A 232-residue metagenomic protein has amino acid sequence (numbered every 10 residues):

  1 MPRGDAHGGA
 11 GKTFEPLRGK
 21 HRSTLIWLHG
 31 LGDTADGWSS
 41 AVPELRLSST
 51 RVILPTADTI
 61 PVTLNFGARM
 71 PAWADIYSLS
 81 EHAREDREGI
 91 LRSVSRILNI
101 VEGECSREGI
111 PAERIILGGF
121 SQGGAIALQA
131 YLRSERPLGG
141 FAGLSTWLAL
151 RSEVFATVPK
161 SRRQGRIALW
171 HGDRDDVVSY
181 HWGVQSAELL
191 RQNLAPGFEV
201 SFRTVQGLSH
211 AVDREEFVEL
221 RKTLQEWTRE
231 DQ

Functional and structural regions predicted by a protein language model:
P2-R114: Serine-hydrolase catalytic machinery in alpha/beta-hydrolase-like enzymes
D33, F120-G124, R174: Active-site loop->helix "elbow" adjoining a glycine-rich segment at hydrolase catalytic centers
D36, D176-W182, D213: Conserved alpha/beta-hydrolase "acid-adjacent" motif
E44-L47, T157-Q164: Short, conserved loop/helix-junction motifs that constitute active-site signature segments in enzyme catalytic cores
A57-I60, W147, L208: Short beta-to-alpha linker loops that shape the active-site pocket of alpha/beta-hydrolase fold enzymes
E113-K160: Primarily recognizes the serine-hydrolase "nucleophile elbow" in alpha/beta-hydrolase and SGNH/GDSL folds
A168-H171, D175: Short beta-strand/loop motif that positions the catalytic acidic residue of the alpha/beta-hydrolase fold
V184-Q232: C-terminal catalytic histidine-bearing segment of alpha/beta-hydrolase fold enzymes
